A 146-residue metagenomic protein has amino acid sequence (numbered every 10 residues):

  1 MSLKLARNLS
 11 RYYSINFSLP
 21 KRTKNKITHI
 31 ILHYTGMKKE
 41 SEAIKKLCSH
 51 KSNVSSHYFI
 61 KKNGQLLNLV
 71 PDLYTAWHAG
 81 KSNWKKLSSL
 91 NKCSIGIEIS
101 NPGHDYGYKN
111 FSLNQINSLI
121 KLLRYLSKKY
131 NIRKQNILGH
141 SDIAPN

Functional and structural regions predicted by a protein language model:
S2-N131: Active-site-adjacent loop/helix surface patches within enzyme catalytic domains that shape the substrate-binding cleft
I132-N146: Acidic/histidine-rich, metal-coordinating catalytic segments
